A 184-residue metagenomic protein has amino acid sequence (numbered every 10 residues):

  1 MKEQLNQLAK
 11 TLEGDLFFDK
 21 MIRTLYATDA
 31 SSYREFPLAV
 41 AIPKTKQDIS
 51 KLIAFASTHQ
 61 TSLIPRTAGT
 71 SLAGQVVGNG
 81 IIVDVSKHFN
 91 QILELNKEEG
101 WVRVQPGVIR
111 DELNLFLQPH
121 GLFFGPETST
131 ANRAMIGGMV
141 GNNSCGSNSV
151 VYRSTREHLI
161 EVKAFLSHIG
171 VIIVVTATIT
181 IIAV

Functional and structural regions predicted by a protein language model:
M1-A30, F55-L63: N-terminal accessory segments
L8, S31-L63, V85-T128, V140 (+1 more regions): N-terminal glycine-rich flavin-associated loop
R34-E35, V76-I81: A short, glycine/Asx- and small/polar-enriched loop/turn that sits immediately N-terminal to a beta-strand
R66: Conserved PLP cofactor-binding pocket of PLP-dependent enzymes
G74, T130: Conserved PLP phosphate-binding loop immediately N-terminal to the Schiff-base lysine helix in PLP-dependent enzymes
R133-G137: Beta-rich nucleic-acid/ligand-interaction surfaces
I181-I182: Low-complexity, simple-sequence tandem-repeat tracts enriched in small residues
